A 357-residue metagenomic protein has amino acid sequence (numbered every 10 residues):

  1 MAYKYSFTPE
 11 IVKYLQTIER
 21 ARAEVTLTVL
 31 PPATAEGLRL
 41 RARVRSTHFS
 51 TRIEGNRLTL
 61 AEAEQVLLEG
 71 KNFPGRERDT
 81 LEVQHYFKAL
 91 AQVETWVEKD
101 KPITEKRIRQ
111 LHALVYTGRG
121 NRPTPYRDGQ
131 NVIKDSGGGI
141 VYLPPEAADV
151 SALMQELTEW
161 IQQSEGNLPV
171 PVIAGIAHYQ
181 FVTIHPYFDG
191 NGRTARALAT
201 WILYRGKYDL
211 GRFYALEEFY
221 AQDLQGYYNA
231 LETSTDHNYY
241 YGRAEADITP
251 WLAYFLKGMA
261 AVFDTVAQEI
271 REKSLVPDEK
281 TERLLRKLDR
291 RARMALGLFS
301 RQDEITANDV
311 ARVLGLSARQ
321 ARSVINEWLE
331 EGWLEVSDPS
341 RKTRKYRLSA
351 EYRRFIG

Functional and structural regions predicted by a protein language model:
M1-G357: FIC/Doc superfamily catalytic core
